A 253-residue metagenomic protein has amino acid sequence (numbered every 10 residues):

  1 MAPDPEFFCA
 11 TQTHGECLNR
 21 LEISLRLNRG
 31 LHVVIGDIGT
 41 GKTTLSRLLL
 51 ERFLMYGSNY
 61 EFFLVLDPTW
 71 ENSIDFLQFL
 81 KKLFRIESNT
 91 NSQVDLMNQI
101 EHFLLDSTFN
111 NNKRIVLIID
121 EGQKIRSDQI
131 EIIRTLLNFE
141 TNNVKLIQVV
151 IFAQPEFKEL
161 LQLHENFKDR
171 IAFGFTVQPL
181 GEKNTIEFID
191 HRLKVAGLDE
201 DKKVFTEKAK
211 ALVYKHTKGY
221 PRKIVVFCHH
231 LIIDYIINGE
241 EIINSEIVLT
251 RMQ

Functional and structural regions predicted by a protein language model:
M1-R29, L249: A short, basic N-terminal segment
L27-L48: Walker A/P-loop nucleotide-binding motif
L50-F53, F157-A172: Short regulatory helix/loop adjacent to the ATP-binding pocket of P-loop NTPases
F62-E71: A short hydrophobic beta-strand->loop->alpha-helix junction that borders the nucleotide-binding pocket of P-loop NTPases
L66-D67, L160-L161, A172-I186: Conserved AAA+ ATPase "SRH/arginine-finger" region at the nucleotide-binding site
E71-T90: Conserved NTP-binding/hydrolysis module of P-loop NTPases
H102-L105, F109-F152, E156-Q162: Conserved Walker B catalytic segment
V116, L146, E159, N166 (+2 more regions): C-terminal alpha-helical "lid" subdomain
